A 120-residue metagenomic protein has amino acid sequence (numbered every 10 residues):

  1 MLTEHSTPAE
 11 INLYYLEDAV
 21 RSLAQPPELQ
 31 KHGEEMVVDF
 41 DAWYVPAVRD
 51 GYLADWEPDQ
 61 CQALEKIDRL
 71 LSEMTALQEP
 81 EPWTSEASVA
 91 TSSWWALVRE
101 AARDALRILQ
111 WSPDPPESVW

Functional and structural regions predicted by a protein language model:
M1-V48: Short terminal alpha-helical segments
V48-D104: Amphipathic protein-protein interaction modules
Q110-W120: Short, charged, intrinsically disordered terminal tails
